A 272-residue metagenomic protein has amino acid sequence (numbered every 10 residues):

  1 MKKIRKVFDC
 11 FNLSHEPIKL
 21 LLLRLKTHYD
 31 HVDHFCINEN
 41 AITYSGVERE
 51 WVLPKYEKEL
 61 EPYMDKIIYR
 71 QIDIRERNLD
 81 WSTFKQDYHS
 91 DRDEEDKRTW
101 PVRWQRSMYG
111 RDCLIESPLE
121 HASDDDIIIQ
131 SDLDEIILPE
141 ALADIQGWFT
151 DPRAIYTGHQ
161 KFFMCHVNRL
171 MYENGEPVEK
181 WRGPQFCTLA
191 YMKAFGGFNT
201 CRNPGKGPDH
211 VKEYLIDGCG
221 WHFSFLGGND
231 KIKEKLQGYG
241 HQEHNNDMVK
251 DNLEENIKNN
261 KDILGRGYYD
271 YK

Functional and structural regions predicted by a protein language model:
M1-D30, N38, E95: N-proximal low-complexity "stem/linker" segments adjacent to membrane-targeting elements
V7, H28-S45, M64-I68: Short loop->beta transition adjacent to catalytic acidic/histidine clusters or analogous donor-positioning motifs
D9-H15, N38-E39, Q130-L133, G158-K161: Short His-Asn-centered micro-motif
H31, S123-D124, P152: Short loop/turn motifs at secondary-structure junctions
C36-N38, I68-R70, I129, Y156 (+2 more regions): Hydrophobic/aromatic beta-strand patches that form the interior of the parallel beta-sheet core in alpha/beta enzyme
I42-Q130, P139-E140: Active-site-proximal specificity loops/subdomain of glycosyltransferases
R103, S107, E135-M248: Conserved catalytic core of nucleotide-sugar-dependent glycosyltransferases
E234-K272: Specificity-determining recognition surfaces
